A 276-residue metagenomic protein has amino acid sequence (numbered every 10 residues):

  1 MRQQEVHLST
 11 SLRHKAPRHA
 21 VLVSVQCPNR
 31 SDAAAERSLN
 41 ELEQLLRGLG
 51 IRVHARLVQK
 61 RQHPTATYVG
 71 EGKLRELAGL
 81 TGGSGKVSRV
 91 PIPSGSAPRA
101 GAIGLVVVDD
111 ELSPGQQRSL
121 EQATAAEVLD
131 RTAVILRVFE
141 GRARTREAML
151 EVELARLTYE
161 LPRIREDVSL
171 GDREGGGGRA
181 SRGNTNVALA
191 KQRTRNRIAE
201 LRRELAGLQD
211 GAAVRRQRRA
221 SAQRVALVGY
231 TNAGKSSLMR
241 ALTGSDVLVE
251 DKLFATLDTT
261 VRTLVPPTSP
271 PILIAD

Functional and structural regions predicted by a protein language model:
M1-R131, I135: N-terminal accessory targeting/assembly segments
T10-A20, R30-S31, D167, G171-A275: Conserved G1/Walker A P-loop phosphate-binding module
N29-A33, H63-T67, R142-E147, N186 (+1 more regions): Flexible beta-alpha connector loops of hexameric P-loop NTPases
L42, L157, T194: A residue-level signal for conserved active-site and pocket-lining positions in enzyme catalytic cores
G72-G79, R146-L154: Short, structured secondary-structure boundary patches
A133-V152: Short alpha-helix plus adjacent loop in nuclease-associated cores
M149-G175: Interdomain "pre-motor" coupling segment immediately N-terminal to P-loop NTPase/helicase cores
